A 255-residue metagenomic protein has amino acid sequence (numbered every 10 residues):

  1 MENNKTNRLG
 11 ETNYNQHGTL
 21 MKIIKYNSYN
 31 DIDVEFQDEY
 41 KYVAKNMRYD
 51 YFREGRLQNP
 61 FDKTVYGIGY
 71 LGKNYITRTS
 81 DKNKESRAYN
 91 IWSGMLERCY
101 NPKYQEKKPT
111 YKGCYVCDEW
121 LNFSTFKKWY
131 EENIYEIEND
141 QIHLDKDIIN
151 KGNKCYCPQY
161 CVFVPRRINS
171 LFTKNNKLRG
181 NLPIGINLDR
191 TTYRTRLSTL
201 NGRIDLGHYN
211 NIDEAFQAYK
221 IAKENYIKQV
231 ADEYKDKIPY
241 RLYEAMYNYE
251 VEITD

Functional and structural regions predicted by a protein language model:
M1-V43, P60-S93, G113-V116: Short helix-coil boundary/hinge micro-motifs
I23-I24, K41-D50, D205-N210: Short amphipathic beta-strand/extended segments with alternating polar/hydrophobic composition
V34, F126, I186, T195 (+1 more regions): An aromatic-rich alpha-helical recognition segment common to small helix-rich domains
D38-Y40, R167, T199-N201: Solvent-exposed strand-loop boundary residues in beta-sheet-rich modules
A44-I68, I168, Y226-D255: Extended, polar beta-sheet/loop recognition surfaces of beta-rich domains that mediate binding to diverse ligands
I76-P102, E106-S198: Short, cationic Gly/His-enriched loop motifs
K112-C117, G202-I212: A short, exposed loop/beta-hairpin motif centered on an aromatic-Gly-Thr core
N201, D213-I221, A245-D255: C-terminal accessory/regulatory regions appended to core domains
